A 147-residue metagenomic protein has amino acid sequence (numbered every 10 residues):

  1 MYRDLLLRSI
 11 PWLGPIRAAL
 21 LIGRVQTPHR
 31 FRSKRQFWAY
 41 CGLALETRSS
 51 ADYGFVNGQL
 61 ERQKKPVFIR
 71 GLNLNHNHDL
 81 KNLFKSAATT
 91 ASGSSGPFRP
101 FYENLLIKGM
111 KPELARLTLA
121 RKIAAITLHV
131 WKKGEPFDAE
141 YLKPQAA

Functional and structural regions predicted by a protein language model:
L5-S9, P15-K108, P112: Phosphate-backbone recognition surface of nucleic-acid-processing proteins
R48, K65-P66, S92, R99-A147: Low-complexity, acidic/Ser/Thr- and charged residue-rich accessory regions of DNA metabolism proteins
